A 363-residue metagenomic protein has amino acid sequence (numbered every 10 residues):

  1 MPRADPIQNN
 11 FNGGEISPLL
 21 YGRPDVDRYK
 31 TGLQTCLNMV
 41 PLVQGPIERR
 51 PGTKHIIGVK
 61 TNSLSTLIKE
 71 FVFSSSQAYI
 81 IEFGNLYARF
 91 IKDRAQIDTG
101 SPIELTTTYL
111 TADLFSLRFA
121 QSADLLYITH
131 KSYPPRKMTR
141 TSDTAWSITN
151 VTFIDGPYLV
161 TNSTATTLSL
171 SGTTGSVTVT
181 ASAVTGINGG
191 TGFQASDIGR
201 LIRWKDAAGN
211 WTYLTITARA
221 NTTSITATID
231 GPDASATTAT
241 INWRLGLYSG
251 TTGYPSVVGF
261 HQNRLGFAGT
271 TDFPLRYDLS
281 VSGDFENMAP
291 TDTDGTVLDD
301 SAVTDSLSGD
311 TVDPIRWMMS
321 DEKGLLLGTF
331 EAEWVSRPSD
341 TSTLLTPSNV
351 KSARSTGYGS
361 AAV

Functional and structural regions predicted by a protein language model:
M1-G100, K137-T178, R244-K323, F330-E331: N-terminal beta-propeller domains
T61-S65, L110-D113, V177-S182, I187 (+2 more regions): Surface-exposed ligand/attachment interfaces on beta-rich extracellular proteins
F83, T107-R136, L265, L325-G328 (+1 more regions): Elongated alpha-helical scaffolds
D93-D113: A broadly used, surface-exposed interaction patch
I97-D98, P102-I103, R140, A145-A239: Autoprocessing Asn-cyclization modules and mimics
K131-Y133, A207-A208, P232-D233, T271-D272 (+1 more regions): Acidic glycine-/aspartate-rich tracts in secreted/extracellular proteins
P135, S142-D143, V281-F285, S339-S352: Short secondary-structure boundary/capping segments
D310-V363: Beta-sheet-dominated scaffold domains
